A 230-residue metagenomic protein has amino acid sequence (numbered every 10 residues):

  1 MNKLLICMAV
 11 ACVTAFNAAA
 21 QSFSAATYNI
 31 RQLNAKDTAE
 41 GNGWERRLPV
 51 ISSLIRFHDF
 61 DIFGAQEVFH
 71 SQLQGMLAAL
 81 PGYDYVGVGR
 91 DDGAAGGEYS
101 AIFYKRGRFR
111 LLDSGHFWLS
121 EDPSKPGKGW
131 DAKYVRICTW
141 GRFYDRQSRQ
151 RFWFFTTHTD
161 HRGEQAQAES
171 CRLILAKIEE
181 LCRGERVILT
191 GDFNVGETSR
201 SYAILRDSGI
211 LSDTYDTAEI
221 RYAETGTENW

Functional and structural regions predicted by a protein language model:
L4-T14: Sec-dependent N-terminal signal peptides
L5, A18-L80, R90-E98, R172: N-terminal, active-site-proximal structural segment of metallo-dependent hydrolase catalytic domains
Q21-F23, H58-I62, P81-Y85, S148-W153 (+2 more regions): Loop/turn elements at helix/coil->beta-strand transitions in domains of secreted/extracellular proteins
Q32-N34, V68-L73, H161-E164, N194-Y202 (+1 more regions): Active-site environment of divalent metal-dependent phosphoester hydrolases
K36-E40, D122-W130, T157-E164: Surface-exposed cleft-lining segments at the edges of enzyme active sites
I62-F155: Structured beta-strand-rich core segments of catalytic domains in phosphoester-bond hydrolases
V86-K105, S120-S124, D131-I137, G184 (+1 more regions): Active site of divalent-metal-dependent phosphoester/diester hydrolases
V135-T157, E164-L205: His/acidic metal-ligating clusters that form di-metal
